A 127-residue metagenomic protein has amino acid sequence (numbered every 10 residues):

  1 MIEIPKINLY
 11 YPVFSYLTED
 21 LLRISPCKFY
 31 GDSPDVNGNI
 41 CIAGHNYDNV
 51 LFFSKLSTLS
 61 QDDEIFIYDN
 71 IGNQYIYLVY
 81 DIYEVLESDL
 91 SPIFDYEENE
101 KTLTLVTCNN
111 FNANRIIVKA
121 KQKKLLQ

Functional and structural regions predicted by a protein language model:
M1-Q127: Solvent-exposed, non-transmembrane regions of membrane-associated and secreted proteins
